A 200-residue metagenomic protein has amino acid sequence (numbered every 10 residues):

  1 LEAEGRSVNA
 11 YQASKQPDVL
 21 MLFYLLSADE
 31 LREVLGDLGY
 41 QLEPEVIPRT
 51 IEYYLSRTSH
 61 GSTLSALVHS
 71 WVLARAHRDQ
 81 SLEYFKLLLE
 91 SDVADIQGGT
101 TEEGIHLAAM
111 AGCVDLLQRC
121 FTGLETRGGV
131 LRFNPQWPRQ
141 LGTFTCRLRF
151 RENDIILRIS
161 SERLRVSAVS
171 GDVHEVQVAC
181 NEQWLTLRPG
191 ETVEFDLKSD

Functional and structural regions predicted by a protein language model:
L1-D18, A28-L42, R57, L73 (+1 more regions): Beta-rich accessory regions
L1-H106: Active-site core of glycosidic bond-cleaving carbohydrate-active enzymes
D29, S91, D95, C120-L131 (+1 more regions): Hydrophobic alpha-helical segments
H69, L117, L157: Hydrophobic, well-ordered secondary-structure elements that form the walls of internal hydrophobic environments
Q80-S81, D95, A111-V114, T143: Alpha-helix boundary/capping detector
G104-Q140: Catalytic cores of secreted or luminal carbohydrate-active enzymes
